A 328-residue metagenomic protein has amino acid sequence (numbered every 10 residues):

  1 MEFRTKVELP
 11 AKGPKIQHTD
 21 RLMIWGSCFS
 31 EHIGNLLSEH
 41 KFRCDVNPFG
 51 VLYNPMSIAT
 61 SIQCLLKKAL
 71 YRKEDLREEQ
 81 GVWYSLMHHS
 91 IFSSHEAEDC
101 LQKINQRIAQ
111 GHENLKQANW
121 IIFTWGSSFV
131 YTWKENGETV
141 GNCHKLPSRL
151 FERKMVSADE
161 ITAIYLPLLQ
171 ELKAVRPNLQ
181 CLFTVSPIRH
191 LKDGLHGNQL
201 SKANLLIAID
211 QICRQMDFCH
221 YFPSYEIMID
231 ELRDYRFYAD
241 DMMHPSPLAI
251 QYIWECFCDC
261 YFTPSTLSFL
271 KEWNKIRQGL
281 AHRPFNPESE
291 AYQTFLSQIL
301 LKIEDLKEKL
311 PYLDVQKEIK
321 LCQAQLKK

Functional and structural regions predicted by a protein language model:
M1-R72, A208-Q211: Serine-esterase "nucleophile elbow" of acetyl-processing enzymes
T5, S128, Q170-Q199, E226-I227 (+3 more regions): Active-site segments of SGNH/GDSL-like serine hydrolases that catalyze O-acetyl group transfer/hydrolysis on lipids
K6, C256-K328: Conserved catalytic region of serine esterases and O-acyltransferases that act on ester linkages in lipids
H32, R43-F123, S127-T132: Conserved SGNH/GDSL esterase-like catalytic core that processes O-acyl groups on lipids and polysaccharides
I33-L37, T132-K134, L191-N198, R233: A short acidic (Asp/Glu
N114, I161-C181, A208-H220, C260: A structural motif corresponding to the C-terminal end of an alpha-helix and its immediate exit/capping segment
E135-A158: A solvent-exposed, charged loop/short amphipathic helix patch at secondary-structure junctions
Q180-L182, A203-D234, C256, L270-K271: Extracellular serine-dependent O-acyl
